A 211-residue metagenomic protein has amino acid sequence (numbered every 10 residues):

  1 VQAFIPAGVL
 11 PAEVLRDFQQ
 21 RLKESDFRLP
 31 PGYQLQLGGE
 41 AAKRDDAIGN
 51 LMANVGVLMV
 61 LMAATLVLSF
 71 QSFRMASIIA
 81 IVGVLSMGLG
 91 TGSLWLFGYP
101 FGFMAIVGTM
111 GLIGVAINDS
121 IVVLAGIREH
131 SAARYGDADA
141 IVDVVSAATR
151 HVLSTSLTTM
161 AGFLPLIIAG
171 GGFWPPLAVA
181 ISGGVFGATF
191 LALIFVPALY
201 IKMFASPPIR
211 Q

Functional and structural regions predicted by a protein language model:
V1-L58, V67-F70, A138-D139: Extracytoplasmic/periplasmic membrane-proximal domains and adjacent transmembrane bundles of envelope biogenesis
P6, A12, L29, F103-M104 (+2 more regions): Non-catalytic, surface-exposed connector residues within folded enzymatic/regulatory domains
D17, G126, A198: Alpha-helical scaffold segments in soluble metabolic enzymes
Q19, K23-F27, G56, T65 (+5 more regions): Non-catalytic alpha-helical coupling and interface elements of nucleotide-dependent molecular machines and regulators
A64-A148, V152-G170, G183, L191-I194: Hydrophobic transmembrane alpha-helices and their membrane-interface caps in long multi-pass transport proteins
D139-V142, A198-Q211: Interfacial helix-loop-helix hairpins and adjacent transmembrane helices of multi-pass alpha-helical membrane proteins
F173, L177: Structured binding elements
